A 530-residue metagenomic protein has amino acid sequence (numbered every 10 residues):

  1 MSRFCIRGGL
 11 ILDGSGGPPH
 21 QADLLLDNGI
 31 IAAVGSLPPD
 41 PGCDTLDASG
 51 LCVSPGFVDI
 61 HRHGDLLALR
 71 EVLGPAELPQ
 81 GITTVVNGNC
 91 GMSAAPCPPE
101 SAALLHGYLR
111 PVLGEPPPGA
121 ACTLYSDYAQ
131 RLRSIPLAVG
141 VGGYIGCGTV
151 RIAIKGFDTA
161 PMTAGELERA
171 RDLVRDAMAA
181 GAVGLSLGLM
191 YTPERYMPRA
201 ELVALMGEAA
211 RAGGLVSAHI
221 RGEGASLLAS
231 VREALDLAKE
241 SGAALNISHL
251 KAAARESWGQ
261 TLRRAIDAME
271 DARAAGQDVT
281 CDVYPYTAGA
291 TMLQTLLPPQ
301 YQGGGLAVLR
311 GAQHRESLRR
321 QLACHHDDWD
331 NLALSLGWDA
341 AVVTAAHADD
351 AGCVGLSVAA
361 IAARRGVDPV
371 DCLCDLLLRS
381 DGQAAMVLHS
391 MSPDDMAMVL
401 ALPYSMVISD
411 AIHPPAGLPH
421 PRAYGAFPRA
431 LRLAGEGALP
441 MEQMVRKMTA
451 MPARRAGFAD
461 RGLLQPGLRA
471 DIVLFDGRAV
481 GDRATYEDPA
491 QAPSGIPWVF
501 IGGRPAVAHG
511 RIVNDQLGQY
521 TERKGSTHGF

Functional and structural regions predicted by a protein language model:
M1-D40, F458, A479-E487: N-terminal metal-binding scaffold of metallo-dependent hydrolase/deaminase domains
S2-I6, L26, P39-G88, G525-F530: Replace "His-x-His-based motif
G9, G29, G50, H61 (+12 more regions): Divalent metal-coordination and catalytic microenvironments
G9, G29, Y404, A453-R454 (+1 more regions): Structural signature of the urease/amidohydrolase superfamily beta/alpha-barrel
C90-P99, P111-E240: Hydrophobic, small-residue-rich alpha-helical packing segments that form membrane-like cores
Y128-L132, A138-A164, A170-Y191, M206 (+3 more regions): Active-site neighborhoods of metal-dependent hydrolases
L309-G311, M398-Y404, S409-D410, A426 (+1 more regions): C-terminal cap of metal-dependent C-N hydrolases
V370-L377, M441-T449, L464, L468: Short, well-structured alpha-helical segments that form the helix of a local strand-helix-strand
